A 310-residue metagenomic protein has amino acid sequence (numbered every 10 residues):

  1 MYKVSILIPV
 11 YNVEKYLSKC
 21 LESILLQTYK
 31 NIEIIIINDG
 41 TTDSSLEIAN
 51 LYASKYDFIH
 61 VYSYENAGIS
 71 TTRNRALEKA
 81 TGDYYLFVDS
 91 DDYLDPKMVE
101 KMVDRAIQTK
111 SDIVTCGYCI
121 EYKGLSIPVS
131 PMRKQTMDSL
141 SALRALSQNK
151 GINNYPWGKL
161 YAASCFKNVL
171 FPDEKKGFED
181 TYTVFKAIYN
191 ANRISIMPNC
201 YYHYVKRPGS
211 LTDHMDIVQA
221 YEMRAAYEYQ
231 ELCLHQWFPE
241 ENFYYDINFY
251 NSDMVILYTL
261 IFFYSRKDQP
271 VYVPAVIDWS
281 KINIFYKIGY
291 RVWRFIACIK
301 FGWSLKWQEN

Functional and structural regions predicted by a protein language model:
M1-L26: N-proximal low-complexity "stem/linker" segments adjacent to membrane-targeting elements
S23, N38-E47, E65: A conserved acidic beta->alpha catalytic loop
Y64-A80: Glycine-rich, basic loop-to-helix element that forms the pyrophosphate-binding segment of sugar-nucleotide handling
Y85: Short aromatic/hydrophobic "clamp" motif used to bind/position activated sugar donors
K97-V129: Conserved donor NDP-sugar-binding/catalytic core segment of glycosyltransferases
A142-I217: Conserved nucleotide-sugar donor-binding catalytic segment
Y201-R207, D213-E241, L257-W279: Catalytic core of nucleotide-sugar-dependent glycosyltransferases
F262-N310: Membrane-interface aromatic/basic loop that binds lipid-linked glycans or pyrophosphate carriers, typified by
